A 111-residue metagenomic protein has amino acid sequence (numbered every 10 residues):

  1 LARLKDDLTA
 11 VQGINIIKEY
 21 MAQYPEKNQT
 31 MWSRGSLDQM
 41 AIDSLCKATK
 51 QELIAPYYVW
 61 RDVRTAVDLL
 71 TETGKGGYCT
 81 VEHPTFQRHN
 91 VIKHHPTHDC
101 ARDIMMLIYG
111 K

Functional and structural regions predicted by a protein language model:
L1-S33: Conserved non-catalytic scaffold segment of RNase H-like nuclease domains
R3, T49-A55: Short, polar/flexible loop-turn hinges at active-site or ligand-entry regions and domain interfaces
K5, Y58, I92-H95: Pocket-edge positions in alpha/beta enzyme catalytic cores
T9-I17, D38-L45, V59-D62: Amphipathic alpha-helical interface surfaces
K27-S36, M40-L45, C79-K111: Acidic, Mg2+-coordinating catalytic module of metal-dependent nucleases/exonucleases that use a two-metal-ion mechanism
I54-G77: Short, flexible loop segments at boundaries between secondary-structure elements
